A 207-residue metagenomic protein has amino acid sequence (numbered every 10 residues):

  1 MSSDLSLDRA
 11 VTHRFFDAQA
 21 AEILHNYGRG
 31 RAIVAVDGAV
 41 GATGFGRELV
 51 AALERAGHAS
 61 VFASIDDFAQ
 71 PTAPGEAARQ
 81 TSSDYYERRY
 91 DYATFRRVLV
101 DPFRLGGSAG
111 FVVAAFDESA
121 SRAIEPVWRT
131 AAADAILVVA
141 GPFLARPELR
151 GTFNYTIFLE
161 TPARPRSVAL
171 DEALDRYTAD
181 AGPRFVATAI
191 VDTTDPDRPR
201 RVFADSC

Functional and structural regions predicted by a protein language model:
M1-A35: Extreme N-terminal, non-catalytic leader segments that precede Walker-type/kinase nucleotide-binding cores
S2-F16, F143-C207: Conserved NTP phosphate-binding and transfer environment spanning the P-loop NTPase/kinase superfamily
R29-G30, A131-A133, T152: Short loop/turn elements that form and flank the Walker-type P-loop nucleotide-binding site in RecA-like NTPase cores
V34, V61-A63, V138, Y155-I157 (+1 more regions): Hydrophobic/aromatic beta-strand patches that form the interior of the parallel beta-sheet core in alpha/beta enzyme
V34-L53: Glycine-rich phosphate-binding P-loop
A51-F62: Post-Walker A helix-loop "phosphate-sensing" segment adjacent to the P-loop in P-loop NTPases
V61-S64, Q70-R122, I136: Conserved nucleotide-sensing/catalytic segment adjacent to the nucleotide-binding pocket in NTP-handling enzymes
L137-F143: Switch II (G3) loop of P-loop NTPases
